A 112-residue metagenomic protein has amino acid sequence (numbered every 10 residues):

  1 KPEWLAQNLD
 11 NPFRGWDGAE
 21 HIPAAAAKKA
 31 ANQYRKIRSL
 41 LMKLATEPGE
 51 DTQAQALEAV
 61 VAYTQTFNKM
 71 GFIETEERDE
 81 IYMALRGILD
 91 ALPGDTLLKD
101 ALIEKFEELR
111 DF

Functional and structural regions predicted by a protein language model:
K1-P2, E74-F112: Amphipathic alpha-helical binding modules
K1-T46, L109-F112: Short terminal alpha-helical segments
W4, H21, A25-N32, D51-A54 (+4 more regions): Alpha-helix boundary/N-cap detector
L40, L44, M70, L92-D95: Residue-level signature of the C-terminal ends
E50-L92: Amphipathic protein-protein interaction modules
